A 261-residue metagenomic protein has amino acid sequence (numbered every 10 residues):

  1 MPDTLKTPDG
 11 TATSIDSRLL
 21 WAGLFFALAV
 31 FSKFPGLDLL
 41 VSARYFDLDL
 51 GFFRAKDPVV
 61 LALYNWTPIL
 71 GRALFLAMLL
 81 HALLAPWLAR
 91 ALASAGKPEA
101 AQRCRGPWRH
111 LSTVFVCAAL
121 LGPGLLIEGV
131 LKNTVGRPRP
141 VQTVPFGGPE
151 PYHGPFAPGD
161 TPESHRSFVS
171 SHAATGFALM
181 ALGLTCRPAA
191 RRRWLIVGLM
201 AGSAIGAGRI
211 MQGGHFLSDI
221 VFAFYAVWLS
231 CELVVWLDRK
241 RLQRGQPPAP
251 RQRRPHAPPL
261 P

Functional and structural regions predicted by a protein language model:
M1-S14, L84-H110, L242-L260: Membrane-interfacial, low-structure loops and terminal tails that flank and connect transmembrane helices in multi-pass
P2-H81, K132-V135, R139: N-terminal transmembrane-helix/juxtamembrane module of multi-pass inner/ER membrane proteins
D9, T13-L20, L24, P151-P261: Membrane-embedded catalytic cores of phosphoryl/pyrophosphoryl-handling enzymes
A27-S32, L121-L126, M200-I210: Aromatic-anchored segments of alpha-helical transmembrane domains
L40-L61, Q142-F168: Extracytosolic (periplasmic/ER-lumenal) interhelical loops and adjacent juxtamembrane/interface segments of multi-pass
A77-L88, G176-C186: Hydrophobic, aromatic-rich transmembrane alpha-helices and their immediate juxtamembrane boundary segments
L88-T134, L195: Interfacial segments of alpha-helical transmembrane regions
I127-G147: Functional transmembrane-helix hotspots
